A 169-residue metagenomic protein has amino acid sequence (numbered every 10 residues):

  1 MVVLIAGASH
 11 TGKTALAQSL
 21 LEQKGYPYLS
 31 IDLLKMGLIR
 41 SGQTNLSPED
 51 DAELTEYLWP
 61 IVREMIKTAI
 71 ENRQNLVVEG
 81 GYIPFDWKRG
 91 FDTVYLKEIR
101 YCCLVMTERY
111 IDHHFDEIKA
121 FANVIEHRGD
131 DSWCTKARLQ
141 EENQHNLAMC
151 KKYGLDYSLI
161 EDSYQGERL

Functional and structural regions predicted by a protein language model:
I5: Hydrophobic anchor at the beta1->P-loop junction of P-loop NTPases
A8: P-loop (Walker A) phosphate-binding loop of NTP-binding proteins
G12: Conserved glycine(s) of the Walker
A15: Conserved Walker
Q18-I61: Conserved substrate/cofactor phosphate-moiety recognition/catalytic segment in nucleotide-dependent phosphotransferases
E53-M106: Glycine-rich phosphate-binding loop used to anchor ATP phosphates in small-molecule kinases, encompassing both
I99-N143: A glycine- and Lys/Arg-enriched "phosphate-lid" helix/loop adjacent to the NTP-binding pocket of small-molecule kinases
Q144-L169: NTP-dependent small-molecule kinase module
